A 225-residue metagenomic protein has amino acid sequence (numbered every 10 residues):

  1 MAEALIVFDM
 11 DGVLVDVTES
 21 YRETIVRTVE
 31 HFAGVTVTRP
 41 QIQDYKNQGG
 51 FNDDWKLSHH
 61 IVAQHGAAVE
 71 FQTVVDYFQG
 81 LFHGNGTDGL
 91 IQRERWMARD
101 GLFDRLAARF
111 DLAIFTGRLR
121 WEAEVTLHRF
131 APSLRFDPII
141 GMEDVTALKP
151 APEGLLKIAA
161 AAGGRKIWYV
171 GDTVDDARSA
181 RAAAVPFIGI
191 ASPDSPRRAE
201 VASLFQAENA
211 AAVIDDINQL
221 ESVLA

Functional and structural regions predicted by a protein language model:
E3-M10, L14-D100, A108: N-terminal helical cap/lid subdomain that shapes the substrate entry/recognition surface in HAD-like hydrolases
V13, S20, R120-W121, D175: Conserved Rossmann-like nucleotide-cofactor binding loop
F32, D100-T146, E153-A162, S203: Substrate-recognition/cap helix-loop segment adjacent to the acidic, metal-dependent catalytic center of Asp-based
I42, K46, Q72-V75, L134-K149: A short, structured active-site edge motif that brings together acidic residues
L148-R181: Conserved Lys-Pro-Asp/Glu-containing loop-to-beta segment of HAD-superfamily phosphomonoesterases, centered on
Y169-A212: Acidic, Mg2+-coordinating phosphoryl-transfer loop and its flanking beta/alpha structural elements, shared across
A211-Q219: Short acidic-hydrophobic, aromatic-tinged amphipathic segments that line or gate anion-handling sites
Q219-A225: Short amphipathic alpha-helix with an adjacent loop that forms part of the alpha/beta core around
